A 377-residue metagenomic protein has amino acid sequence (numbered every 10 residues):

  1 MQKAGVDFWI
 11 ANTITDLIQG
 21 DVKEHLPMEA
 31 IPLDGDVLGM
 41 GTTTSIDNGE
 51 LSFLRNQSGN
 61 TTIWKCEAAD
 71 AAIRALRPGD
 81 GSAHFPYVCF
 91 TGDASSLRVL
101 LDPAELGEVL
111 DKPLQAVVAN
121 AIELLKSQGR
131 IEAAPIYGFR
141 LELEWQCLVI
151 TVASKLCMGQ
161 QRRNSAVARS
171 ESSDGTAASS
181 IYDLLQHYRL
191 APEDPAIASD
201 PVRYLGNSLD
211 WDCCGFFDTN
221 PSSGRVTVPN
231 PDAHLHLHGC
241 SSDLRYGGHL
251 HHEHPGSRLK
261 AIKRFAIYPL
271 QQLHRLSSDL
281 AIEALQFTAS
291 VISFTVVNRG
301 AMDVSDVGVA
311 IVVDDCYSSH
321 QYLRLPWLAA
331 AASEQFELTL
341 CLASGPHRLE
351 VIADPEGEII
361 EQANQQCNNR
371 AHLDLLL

Functional and structural regions predicted by a protein language model:
M1-Q115: Solvent-exposed N-terminal domain segments of exported/luminal and surface proteins
Q115-F216: Long, positively charged binding patches that form subdomain-scale interaction surfaces for polyanionic ligands
P135, L209, A233-L235, V307 (+1 more regions): Residues that flank catalytic or metal-binding motifs in active/ligand-binding sites
Y204-S208, S241-R245, A343-P346: A short, structured loop/turn motif at beta-sheet edges
N220-P231: Exposed beta-sheet edge/beta-hairpin loop segments within beta-rich domains
P229-D243, G247-H252: Active-site scaffold segments
G256-H274: C-terminal functional extensions of proteins
L276-L377: Extracellular/luminal regions of secreted and cell-surface proteins that mediate adhesion/ECM remodeling
